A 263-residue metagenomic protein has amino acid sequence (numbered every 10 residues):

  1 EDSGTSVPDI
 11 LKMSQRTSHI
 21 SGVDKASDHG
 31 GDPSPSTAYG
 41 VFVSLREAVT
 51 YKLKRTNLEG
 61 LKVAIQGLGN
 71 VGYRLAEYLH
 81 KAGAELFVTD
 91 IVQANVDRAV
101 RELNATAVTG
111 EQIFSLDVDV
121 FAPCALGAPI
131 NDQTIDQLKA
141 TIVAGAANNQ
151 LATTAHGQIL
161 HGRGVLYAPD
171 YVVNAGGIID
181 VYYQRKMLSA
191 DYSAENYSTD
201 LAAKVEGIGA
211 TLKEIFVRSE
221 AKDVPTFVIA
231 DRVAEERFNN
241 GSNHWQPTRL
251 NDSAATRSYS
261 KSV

Functional and structural regions predicted by a protein language model:
E1, K52-K62, T89, G110 (+2 more regions): Flexible, glycine/charged-enriched surface loops at secondary-structure junctions
E1-K54: Glycine/serine-rich phosphate-binding loop and adjoining beta1-alpha1 elements at the start of nucleotide-handling
S3, G31, I65, G69 (+9 more regions): Hydrophobic alpha-helical scaffolding
I10-S14, A38-R46, A76, Q93 (+6 more regions): Predominant activation on well-ordered alpha-helical scaffold segments within soluble catalytic domains
D32-V120: Glycine-rich phosphate/diphosphate-binding loop of Rossmann-like nucleotide-binding domains
G60, I91-V173: Rossmann-like adenosine-cofactor binding region
N70-E77, T134-D136, G157, N240-Q246: Short glycine/threonine-rich loop-to-helix capping motif typified by GTGT followed within a few residues by an Asp-Pro
T141-S260: Adenosine-phosphate binding glycine-rich loop
